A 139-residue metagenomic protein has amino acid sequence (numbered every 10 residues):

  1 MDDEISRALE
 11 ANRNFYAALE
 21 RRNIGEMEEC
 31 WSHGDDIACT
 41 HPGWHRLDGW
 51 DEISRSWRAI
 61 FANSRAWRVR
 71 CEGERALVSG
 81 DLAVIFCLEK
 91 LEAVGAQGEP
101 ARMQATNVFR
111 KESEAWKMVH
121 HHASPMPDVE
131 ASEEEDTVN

Functional and structural regions predicted by a protein language model:
D2-E29, D36-N139: A beta-strand edge to alpha-helix "cap/lid" segment located at domain peripheries
